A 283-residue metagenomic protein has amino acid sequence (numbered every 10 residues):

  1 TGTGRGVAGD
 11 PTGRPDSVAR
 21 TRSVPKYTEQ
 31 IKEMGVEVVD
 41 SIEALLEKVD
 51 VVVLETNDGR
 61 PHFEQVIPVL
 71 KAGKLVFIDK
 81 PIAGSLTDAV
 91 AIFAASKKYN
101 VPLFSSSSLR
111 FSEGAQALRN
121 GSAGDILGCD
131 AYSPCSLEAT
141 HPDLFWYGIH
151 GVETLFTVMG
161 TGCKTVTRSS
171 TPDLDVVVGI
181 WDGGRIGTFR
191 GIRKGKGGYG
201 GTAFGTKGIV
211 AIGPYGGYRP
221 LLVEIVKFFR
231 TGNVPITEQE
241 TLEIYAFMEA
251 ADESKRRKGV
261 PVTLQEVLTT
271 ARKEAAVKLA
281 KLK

Functional and structural regions predicted by a protein language model:
T1-A72, A94-Y99, R257, L264 (+2 more regions): N-terminal glycine-/serine-/threonine-rich beta1-alpha1-beta2 phosphate-ribose binding loop of Rossmann-like
R14, P134-E138, G208-V210: A short, flexible beta-alpha/helix-coil linker loop
D40, I78, S105-S107, T167-S170: Short loop/edge segments at beta-strand edges and connector loops that shape dinucleotide/nucleotide cofactor-binding
D50, G73-L75, D79-P81, G232 (+1 more regions): Alpha-helical hinge/cap motifs
F77, I82-H141: A contiguous active-site-proximal alpha/beta segment in oxidoreductase catalytic domains
C129-K196, Q239-A246: Rossmann-like dinucleotide-binding domain that binds NAD(P)(H)
V177, Y199-F204: Short polybasic amphipathic segments
G197, G205-K283: C-terminal helical cap and adjacent loop that interface with cofactors, partners, or active-site loops
